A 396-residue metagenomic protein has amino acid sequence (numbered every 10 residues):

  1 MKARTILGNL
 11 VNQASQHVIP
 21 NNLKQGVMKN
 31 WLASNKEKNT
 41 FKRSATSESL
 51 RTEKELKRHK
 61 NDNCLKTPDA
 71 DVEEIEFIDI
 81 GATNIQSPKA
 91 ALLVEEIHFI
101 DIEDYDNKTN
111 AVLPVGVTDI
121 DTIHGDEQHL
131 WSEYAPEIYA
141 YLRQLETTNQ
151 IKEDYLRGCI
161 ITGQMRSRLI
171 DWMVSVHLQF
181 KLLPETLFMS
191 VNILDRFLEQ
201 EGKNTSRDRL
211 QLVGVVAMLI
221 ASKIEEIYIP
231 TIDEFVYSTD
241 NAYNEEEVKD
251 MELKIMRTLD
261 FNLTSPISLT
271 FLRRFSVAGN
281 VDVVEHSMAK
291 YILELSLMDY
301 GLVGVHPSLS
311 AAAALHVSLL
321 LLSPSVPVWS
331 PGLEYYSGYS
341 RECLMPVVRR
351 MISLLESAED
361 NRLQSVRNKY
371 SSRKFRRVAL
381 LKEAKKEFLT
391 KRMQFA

Functional and structural regions predicted by a protein language model:
M1-V215, L219-A396: Acidic, serine/threonine-rich low-complexity regulatory regions at protein termini of eukaryotic cell-cycle
